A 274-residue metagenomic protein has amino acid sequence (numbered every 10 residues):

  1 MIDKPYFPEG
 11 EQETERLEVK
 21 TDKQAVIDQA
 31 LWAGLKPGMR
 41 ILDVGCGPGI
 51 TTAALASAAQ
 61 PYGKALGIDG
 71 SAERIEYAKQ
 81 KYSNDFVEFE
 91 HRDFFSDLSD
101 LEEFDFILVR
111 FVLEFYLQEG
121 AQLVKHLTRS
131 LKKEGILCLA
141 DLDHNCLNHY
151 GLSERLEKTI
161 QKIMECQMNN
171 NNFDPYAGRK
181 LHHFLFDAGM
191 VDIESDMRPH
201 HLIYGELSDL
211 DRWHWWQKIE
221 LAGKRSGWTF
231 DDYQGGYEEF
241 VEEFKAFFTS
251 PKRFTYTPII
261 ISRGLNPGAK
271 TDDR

Functional and structural regions predicted by a protein language model:
I2-Q24: Class I SAM-dependent methyltransferase Rossmann-like catalytic core, especially the SAM/SAH-binding loop
K20-P37, A54: Conserved alpha-helix/loop element of class I SAM-dependent methyltransferases that forms part of the SAM/SAH-binding
L42, P48-D97, Q122: Class I SAM-dependent methyltransferase SAM/SAH-binding core
Q60, Y116-L117, L131-K133: Helix-to-beta-strand junctions that scaffold the AdoMet/dcAdoMet cofactor pocket in Class I SAM-dependent enzymes
S99-I107: A short acidic, Gly/Pro-enriched loop at the edge of an enzyme's catalytic core that lines a small-molecule cofactor
A121-I136: A short glycine-rich, Lys/Arg-flanked "PGG" loop and its adjoining helix->strand segment in the class I
C138-L207: Conserved catalytic/acceptor-binding region of the Class I
E194-R274: Conserved Class I S-adenosyl-L-methionine
